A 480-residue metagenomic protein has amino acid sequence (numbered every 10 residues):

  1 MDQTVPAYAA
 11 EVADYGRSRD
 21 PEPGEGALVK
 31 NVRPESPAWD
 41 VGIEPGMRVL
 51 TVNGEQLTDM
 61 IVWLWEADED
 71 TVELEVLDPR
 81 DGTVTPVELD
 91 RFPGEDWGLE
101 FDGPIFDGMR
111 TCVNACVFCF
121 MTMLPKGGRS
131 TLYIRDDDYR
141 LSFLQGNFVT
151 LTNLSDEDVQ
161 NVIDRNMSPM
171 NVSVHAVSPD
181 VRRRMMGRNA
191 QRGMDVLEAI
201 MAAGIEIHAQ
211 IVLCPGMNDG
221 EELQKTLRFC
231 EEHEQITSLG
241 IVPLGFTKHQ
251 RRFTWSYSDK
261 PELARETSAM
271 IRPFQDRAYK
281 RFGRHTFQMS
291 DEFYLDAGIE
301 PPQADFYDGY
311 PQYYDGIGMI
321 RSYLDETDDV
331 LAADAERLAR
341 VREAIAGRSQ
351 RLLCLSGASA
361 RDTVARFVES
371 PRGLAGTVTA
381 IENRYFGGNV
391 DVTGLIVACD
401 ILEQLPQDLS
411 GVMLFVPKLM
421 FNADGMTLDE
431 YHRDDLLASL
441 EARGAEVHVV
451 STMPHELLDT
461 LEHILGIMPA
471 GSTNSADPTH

Functional and structural regions predicted by a protein language model:
M1-E22, L28, G298-H480: Radical SAM enzyme core and accessory elements
D2-V12, E44, V62-F101: PDZ-domain C-terminal substructure recognizer with occasional recognition of PDZ-binding tails
E25-P34, G54-L57: Short, structured beta-strand/loop micro-motifs enriched in basic residues and often containing a Trp
A38-T58: Conserved PDZ fold ligand-binding element
T71, M167-P169, G204-E206, E234-I236 (+3 more regions): A general structural motif
G82-V84, R91-I236, G245-F274: Conserved Radical SAM active-site core
R184, G216-M217, I236-L263, R281-D305 (+2 more regions): Flexible glycine/acidic-rich beta-alpha junction loops that bind and position SAM and/or redox cofactors in anaerobic
